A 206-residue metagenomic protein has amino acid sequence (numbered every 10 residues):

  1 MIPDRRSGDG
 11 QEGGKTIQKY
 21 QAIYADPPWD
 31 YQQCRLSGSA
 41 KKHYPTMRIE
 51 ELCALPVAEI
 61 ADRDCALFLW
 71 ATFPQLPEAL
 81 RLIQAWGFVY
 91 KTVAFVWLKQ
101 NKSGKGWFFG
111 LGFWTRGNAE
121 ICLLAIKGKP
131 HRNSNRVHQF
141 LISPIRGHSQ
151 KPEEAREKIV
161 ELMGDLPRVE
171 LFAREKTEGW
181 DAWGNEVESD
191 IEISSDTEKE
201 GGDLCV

Functional and structural regions predicted by a protein language model:
M1-V206: Class I S-adenosyl-L-methionine-dependent methyltransferase catalytic core
